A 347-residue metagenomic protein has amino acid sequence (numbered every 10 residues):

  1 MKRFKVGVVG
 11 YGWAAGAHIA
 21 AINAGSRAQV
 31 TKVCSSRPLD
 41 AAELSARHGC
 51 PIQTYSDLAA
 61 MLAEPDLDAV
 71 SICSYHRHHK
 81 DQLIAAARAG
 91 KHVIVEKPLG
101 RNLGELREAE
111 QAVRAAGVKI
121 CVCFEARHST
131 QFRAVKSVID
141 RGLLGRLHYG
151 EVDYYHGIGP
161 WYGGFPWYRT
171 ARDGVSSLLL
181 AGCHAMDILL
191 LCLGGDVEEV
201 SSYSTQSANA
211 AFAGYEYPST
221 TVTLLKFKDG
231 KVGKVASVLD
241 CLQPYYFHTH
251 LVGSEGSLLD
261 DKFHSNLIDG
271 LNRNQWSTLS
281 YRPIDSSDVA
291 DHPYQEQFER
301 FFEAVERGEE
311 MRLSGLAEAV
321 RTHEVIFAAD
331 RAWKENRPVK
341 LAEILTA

Functional and structural regions predicted by a protein language model:
M1-G49: N-terminal Rossmann-like dinucleotide-binding module
A28, A69-I72, K228, R300-A347: C-terminal helix-rich "cap/oligomerization" subdomain common to oxidoreductases
S36, L242, S286-E299, S314: Active-site loop of classical SDR/Rossmann-like NAD(P)-dependent oxidoreductases, centered on the catalytic Tyr-X3-Lys
I52-A112: Beta-loop-alpha module in the N-terminal Rossmann-like domain of NAD(P)-dependent dehydrogenases, especially those
V95-E96, I120-V122, V235, D260: Hydrophobic residues in well-ordered beta-strands that form the structural core
E108-E125, G145-G150: Rossmann-fold dehydrogenase core element
A126-G214, N336: Predominantly a Rossmann-like dinucleotide-binding segment in NAD(P)-dependent oxidoreductases
M186-N266, Q295-E310, T346-A347: Contiguous beta-strand/loop segments that form the cofactor/metal-binding neighborhood of enzyme cores
